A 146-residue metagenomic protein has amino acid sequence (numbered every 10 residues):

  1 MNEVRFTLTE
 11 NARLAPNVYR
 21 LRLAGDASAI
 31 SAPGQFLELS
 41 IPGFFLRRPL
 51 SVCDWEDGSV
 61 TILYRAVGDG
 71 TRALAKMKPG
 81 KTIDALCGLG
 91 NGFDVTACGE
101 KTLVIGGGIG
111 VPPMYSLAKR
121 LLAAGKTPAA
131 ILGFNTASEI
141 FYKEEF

Functional and structural regions predicted by a protein language model:
N2-K81: Ferredoxin-reductase
D69-F146: FNR/FR-type flavoprotein reductase catalytic core
